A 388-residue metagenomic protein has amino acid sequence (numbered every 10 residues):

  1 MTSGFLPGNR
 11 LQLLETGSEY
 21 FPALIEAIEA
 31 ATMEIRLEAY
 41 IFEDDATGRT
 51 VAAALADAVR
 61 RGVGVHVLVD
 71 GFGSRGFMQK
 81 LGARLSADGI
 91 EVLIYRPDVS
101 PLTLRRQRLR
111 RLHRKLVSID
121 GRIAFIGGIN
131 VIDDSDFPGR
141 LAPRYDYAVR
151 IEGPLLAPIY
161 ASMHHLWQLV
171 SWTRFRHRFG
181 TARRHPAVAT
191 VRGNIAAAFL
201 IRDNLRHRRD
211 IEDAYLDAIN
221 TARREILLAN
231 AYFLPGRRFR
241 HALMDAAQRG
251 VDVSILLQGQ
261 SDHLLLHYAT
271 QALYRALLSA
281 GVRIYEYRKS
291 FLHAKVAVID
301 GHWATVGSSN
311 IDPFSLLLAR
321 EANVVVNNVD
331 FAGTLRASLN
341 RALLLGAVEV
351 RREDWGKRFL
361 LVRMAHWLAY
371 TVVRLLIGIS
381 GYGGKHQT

Functional and structural regions predicted by a protein language model:
M1-T388: Charged, low-complexity intrinsically disordered terminal segments
